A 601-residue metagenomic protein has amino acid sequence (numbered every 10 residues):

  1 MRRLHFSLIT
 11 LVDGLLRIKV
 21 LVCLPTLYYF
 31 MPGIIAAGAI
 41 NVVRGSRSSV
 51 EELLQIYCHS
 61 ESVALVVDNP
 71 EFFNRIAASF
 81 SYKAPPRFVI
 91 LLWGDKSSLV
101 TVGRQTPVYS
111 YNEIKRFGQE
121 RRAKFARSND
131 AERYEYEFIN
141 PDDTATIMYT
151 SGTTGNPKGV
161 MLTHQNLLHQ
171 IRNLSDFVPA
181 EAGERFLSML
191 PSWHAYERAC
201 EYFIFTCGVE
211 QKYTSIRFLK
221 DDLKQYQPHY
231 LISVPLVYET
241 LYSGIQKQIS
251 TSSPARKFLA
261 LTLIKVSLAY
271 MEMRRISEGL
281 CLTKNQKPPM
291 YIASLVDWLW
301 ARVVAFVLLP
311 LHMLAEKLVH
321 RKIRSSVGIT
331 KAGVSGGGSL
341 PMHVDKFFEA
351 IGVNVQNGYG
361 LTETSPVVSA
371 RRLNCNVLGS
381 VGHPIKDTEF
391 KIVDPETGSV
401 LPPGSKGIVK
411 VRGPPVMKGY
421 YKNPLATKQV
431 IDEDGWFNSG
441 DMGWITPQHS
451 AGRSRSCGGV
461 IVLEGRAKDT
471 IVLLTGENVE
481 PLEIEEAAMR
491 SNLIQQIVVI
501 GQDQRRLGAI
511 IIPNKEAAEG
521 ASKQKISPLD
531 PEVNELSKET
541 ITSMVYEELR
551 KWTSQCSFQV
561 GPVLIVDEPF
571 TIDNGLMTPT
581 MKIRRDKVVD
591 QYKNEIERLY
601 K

Functional and structural regions predicted by a protein language model:
M1-S48, M189: Conserved AMP-binding/adenylate-forming
R2-H5, I90-L91, V108-Y149, N156 (+1 more regions): Conserved pre-ATP/AMP-binding loop-to-beta segment of ANL
A36-Q119, Y134: Structural core segment of the AMP-binding/adenylate-forming
S48-A78, Q170-L187, I216-Y230, S326: Conserved ATP-dependent adenylate/AMP-binding module captured primarily in the ANL superfamily
L168-R185, S192-V296, A301-R321, N354: Conserved AMP-binding/adenylation subdomain of ANL enzymes
T397-G404, I408-L473: Conserved ATP-binding/catalytic segment of the ANL
V416, G452-M489, A518-E539, C556-V560 (+2 more regions): Adenylate-forming
Q496-I500, Y546-K601: Conserved C-terminal "lid"/linker of ANL adenylate-forming enzymes
